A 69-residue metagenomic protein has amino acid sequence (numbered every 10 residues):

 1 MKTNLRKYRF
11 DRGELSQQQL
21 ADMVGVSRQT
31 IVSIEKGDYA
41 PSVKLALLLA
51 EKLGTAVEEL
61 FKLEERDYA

Functional and structural regions predicted by a protein language model:
N4-M23: Short basic helix-loop element that most often maps to the first helix and adjoining turn of HTH DNA-binding modules
Q18, Q29, E58: Key DNA-contact positions within bacterial/archaeal DNA-binding proteins
A21-M23, V32-S33, A56: Alpha-helical and His/Cys-centered functional microenvironments
V26-Y39: Recognition helix of helix-turn-helix/homeodomain-like DNA-binding domains that insert into the DNA major groove
D38-L48, D67: Short, basic-rich loop-to-helix N-cap that marks the start of a DNA-contacting helix
K44-E59: DNA major-groove recognition helix of helix-turn-helix/homeodomain DNA-binding modules
F61-A69: Short, charged recognition helix plus adjacent turn of helix-turn-helix-like nucleic-acid-binding domains
